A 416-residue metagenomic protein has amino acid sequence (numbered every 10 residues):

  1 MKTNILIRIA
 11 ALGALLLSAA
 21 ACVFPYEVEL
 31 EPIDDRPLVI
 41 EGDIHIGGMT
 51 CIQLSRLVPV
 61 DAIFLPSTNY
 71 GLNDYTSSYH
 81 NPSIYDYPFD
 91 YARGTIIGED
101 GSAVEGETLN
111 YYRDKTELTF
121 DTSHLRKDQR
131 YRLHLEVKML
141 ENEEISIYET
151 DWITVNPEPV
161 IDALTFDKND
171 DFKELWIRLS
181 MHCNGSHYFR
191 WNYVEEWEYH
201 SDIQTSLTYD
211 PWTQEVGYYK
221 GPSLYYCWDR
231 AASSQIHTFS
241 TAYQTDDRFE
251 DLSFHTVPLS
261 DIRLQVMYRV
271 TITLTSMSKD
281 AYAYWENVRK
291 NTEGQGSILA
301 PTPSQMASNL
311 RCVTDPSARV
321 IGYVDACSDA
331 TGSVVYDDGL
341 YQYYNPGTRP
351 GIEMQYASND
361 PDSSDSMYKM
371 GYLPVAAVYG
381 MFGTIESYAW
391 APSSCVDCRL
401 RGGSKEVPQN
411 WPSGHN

Functional and structural regions predicted by a protein language model:
K2-A10: Bacterial N-terminal signal peptides that target proteins for export
A11-L16: Hydrophobic helical h-region of N-terminal Sec-dependent signal peptides in bacterial secretory/periplasmic proteins
S18-A21: C-terminal motif of bacterial Sec signal peptides marking the signal peptidase cleavage site
V23-N416: A sequence/structural signal for flexible, mid-protein segments enriched in small/helix-disrupting residues
